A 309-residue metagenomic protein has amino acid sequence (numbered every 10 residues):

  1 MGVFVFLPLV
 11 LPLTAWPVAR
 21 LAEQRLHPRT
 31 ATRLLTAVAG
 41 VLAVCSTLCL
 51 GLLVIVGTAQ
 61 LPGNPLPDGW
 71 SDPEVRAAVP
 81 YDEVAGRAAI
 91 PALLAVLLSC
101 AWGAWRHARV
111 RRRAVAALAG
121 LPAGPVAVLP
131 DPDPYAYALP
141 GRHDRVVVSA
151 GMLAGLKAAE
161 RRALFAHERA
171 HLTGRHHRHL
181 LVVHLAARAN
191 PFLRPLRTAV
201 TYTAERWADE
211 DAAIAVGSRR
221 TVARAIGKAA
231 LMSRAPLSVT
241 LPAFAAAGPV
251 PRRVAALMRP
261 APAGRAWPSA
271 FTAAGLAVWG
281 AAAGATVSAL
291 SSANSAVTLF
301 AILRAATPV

Functional and structural regions predicted by a protein language model:
M1-L11: Hydrophobic transmembrane alpha-helical segments in integral membrane proteins
G2, P28-T32, V79-A85, W267 (+1 more regions): Membrane-interface helix-boundary signature
T14, V18-A31, A85, A89 (+2 more regions): Polar-ligand-bearing catalytic/cofactor-coordination segments of membrane-embedded or membrane-tethered inner-membrane
W16-Y81: Transmembrane alpha-helical segments that serve as helix-helix packing and pore/cofactor-lining elements in multipass
T30, G63-W70, V115-G120, T298-A305: Juxtamembrane extracytosolic/periplasmic "stalk" immediately C-terminal to the first targeting helix
C45-L48, L52-A59, S71-A116: Transmembrane alpha-helices and immediately adjacent membrane-cytoplasm interface residues in multi-pass integral
C49-P62, W102-R109, A283-T307: C-terminal region of N-terminal signal peptides and the immediate post-cleavage residues of exported proteins
R252-V309: Pan-zinc metallopeptidase signature
